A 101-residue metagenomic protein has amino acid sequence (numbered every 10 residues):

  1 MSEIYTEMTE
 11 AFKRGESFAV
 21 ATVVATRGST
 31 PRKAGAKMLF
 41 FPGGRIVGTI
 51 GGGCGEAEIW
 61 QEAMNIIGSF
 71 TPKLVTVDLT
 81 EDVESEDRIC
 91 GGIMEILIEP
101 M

Functional and structural regions predicted by a protein language model:
M1-M101: Segments forming oxygen-rich coordination pockets for charged ligands
